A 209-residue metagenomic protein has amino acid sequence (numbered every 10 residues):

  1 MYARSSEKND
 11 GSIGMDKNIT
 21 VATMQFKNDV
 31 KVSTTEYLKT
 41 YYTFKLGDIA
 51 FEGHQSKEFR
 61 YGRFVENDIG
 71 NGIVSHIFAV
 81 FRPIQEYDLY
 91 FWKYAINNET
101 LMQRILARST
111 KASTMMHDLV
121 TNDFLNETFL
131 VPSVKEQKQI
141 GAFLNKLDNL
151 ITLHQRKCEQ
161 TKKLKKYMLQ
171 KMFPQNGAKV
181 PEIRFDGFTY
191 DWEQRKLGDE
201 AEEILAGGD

Functional and structural regions predicted by a protein language model:
M1-K8, R184-G208: Non-catalytic DNA-recognition/assembly elements of restriction-modification systems
N9, I77, S109-M115, W192 (+1 more regions): Non-catalytic beta-sheet/beta-sandwich ligand-binding modules that flank or precede catalytic cores
D16-V30, G72: Short, basic/aromatic beta-hairpin or loop at an interaction surface
D29, S33, L38-L101, V120: A short beta-sheet element
D68, M115-L119, F173-Q175: Short helix-capping and inter-helix turn/linker motifs at the boundaries of alpha-helical repeat units
G72-I77, K111-K138: A short glycine-rich beta-alpha junction/loop motif
W92, T128-K166, G177, I183-G198: Amphipathic alpha-helical segments
